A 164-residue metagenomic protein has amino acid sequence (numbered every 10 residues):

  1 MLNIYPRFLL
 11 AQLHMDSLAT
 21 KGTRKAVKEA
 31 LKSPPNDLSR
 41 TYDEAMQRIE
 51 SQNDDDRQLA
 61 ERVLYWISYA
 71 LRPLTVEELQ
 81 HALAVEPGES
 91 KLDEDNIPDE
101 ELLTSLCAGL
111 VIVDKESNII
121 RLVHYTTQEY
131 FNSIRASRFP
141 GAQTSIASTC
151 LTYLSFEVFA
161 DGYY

Functional and structural regions predicted by a protein language model:
M1: Short conserved motifs of the RecA-like P-loop NTPase core
Y5-Y164: Leucine/isoleucine-rich amphipathic helices and adjacent mixed helix/strand linkers that form non-membrane
